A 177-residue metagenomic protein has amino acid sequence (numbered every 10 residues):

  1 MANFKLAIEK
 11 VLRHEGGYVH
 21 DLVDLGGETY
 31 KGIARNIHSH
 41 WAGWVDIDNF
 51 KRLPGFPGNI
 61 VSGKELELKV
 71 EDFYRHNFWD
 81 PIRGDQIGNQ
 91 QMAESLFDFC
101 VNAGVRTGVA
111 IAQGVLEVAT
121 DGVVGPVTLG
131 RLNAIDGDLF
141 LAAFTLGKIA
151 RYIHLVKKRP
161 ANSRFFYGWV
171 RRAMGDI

Functional and structural regions predicted by a protein language model:
M1-I177: Cell-wall polysaccharide-cleaving catalytic domain and substrate-binding groove, primarily in peptidoglycan/chitin
